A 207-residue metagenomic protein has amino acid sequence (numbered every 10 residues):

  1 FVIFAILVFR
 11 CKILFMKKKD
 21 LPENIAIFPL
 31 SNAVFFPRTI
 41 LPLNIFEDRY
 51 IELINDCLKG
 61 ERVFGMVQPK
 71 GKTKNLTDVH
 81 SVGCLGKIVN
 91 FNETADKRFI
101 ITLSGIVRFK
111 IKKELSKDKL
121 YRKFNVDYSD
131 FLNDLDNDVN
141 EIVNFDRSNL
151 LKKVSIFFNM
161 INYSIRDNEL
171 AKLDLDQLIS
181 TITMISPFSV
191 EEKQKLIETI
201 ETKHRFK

Functional and structural regions predicted by a protein language model:
V2-V8: Acidic, Ala/Val/Gly-enriched low-complexity intrinsically disordered segments
F15-K207: N-terminal low-complexity, acidic/polar interaction/targeting segments
